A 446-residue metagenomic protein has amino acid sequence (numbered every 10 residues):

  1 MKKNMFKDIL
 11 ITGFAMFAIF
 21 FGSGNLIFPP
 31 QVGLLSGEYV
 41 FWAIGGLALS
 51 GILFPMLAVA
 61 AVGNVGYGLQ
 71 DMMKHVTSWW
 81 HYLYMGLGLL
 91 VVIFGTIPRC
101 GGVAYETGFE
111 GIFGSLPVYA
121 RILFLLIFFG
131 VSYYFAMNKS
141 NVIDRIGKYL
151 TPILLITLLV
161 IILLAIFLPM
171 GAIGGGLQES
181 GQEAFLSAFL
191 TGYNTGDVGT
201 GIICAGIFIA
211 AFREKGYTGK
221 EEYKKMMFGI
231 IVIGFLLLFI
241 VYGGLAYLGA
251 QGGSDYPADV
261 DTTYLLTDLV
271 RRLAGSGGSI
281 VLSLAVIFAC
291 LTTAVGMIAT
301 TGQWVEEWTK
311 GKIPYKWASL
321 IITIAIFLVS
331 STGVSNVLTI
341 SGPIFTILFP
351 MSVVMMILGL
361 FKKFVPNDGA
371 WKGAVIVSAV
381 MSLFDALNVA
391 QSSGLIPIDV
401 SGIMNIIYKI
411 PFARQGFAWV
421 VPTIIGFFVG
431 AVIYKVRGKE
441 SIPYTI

Functional and structural regions predicted by a protein language model:
M5-M16, F41, S78-V91, A120-I127 (+3 more regions): Select transmembrane alpha-helical segments in multipass membrane proteins
I11-F21, L89, L164-G171, S180-L248 (+3 more regions): Hydrophobic, membrane-embedded alpha-helices of multi-pass small-molecule transporters
V32, G102-A120, R213-E214, A294-I321: Helix-loop-helix connectors at the membrane interface of multi-pass transporters/channels
G63-M72, F129-L150, E214-Y217, F327-I340 (+1 more regions): Membrane-water interface regions at transmembrane-helix termini and the short interhelical loops of multi-pass membrane
L69-K74, V241-L291, I298, P343: TM-loop-TM module centered on a large, flexible mid-protein loop between adjacent transmembrane helices in multi-pass
A136-A165, S341-V353, K372-V380: Membrane-interface loop-to-helix entry segments
N138-Y149, F185-A188, F208-L237, S254-T267 (+2 more regions): Hydrophobic, small-residue-rich membrane helices and short re-entrant helix-turn-helix hairpins that build
L168, L177, D368-I446: A generic transmembrane alpha-helix motif of multi-pass inner-membrane proteins
